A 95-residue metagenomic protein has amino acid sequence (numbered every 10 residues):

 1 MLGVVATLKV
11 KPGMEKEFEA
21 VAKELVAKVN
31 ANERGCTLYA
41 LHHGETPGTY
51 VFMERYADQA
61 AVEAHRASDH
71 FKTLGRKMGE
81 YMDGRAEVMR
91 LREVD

Functional and structural regions predicted by a protein language model:
M1-L2, D95: Absolute protein N-terminus
L2-K9, A40-R66, E87: Short, well-ordered beta-strand segments in beta-rich or mixed alpha/beta enzyme and ligand-binding folds
L2-N32, T37: N-terminal first-folded block
G13, P47, D69, T73: Short alpha-helical
E24, K28-T37, R55-M89: An amphipathic, aromatic/His-enriched active-site/gating alpha helix that lines ligand/cofactor pockets
R92: Residues at the C-termini of beta-strands that transition into short coil/loop
